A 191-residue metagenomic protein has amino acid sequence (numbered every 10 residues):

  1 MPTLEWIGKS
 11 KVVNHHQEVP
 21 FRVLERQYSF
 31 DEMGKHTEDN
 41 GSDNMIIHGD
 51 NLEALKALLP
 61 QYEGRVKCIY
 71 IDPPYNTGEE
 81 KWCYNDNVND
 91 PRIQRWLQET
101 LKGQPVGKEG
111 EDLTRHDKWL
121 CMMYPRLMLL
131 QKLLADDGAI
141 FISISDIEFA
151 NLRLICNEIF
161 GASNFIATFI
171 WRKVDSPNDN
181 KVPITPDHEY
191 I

Functional and structural regions predicted by a protein language model:
M1-Y70, Y75-P125: DnaQ-like (DEDDh/DEDDy) 3′-5′ exonuclease domain used for proofreading and 3′-end trimming on nucleic acids
D43-M45, R65-P73, D137-F141, F149 (+2 more regions): Beta-sheet entry/capping signal
N51-L52, I71-E80, N87, A139 (+3 more regions): An acidic- and aromatic-residue-enriched active-site/binding cleft used to recognize and process polar
E53, M128, E189: Active-site phosphate/pyrophosphate-handling residues
A57-L58, A150-I155, D179-V182: A short acidic (Asp/Glu
E80, F165, N180: Glycine-rich, flexible loop/turn motifs
K108-I170: Conserved Class I SAM-dependent methyltransferase catalytic core
V174-D175, K181-I191: Polar, glycine-rich mid-to-C-terminal structural blocks that act as macromolecule-binding/assembly scaffolds
